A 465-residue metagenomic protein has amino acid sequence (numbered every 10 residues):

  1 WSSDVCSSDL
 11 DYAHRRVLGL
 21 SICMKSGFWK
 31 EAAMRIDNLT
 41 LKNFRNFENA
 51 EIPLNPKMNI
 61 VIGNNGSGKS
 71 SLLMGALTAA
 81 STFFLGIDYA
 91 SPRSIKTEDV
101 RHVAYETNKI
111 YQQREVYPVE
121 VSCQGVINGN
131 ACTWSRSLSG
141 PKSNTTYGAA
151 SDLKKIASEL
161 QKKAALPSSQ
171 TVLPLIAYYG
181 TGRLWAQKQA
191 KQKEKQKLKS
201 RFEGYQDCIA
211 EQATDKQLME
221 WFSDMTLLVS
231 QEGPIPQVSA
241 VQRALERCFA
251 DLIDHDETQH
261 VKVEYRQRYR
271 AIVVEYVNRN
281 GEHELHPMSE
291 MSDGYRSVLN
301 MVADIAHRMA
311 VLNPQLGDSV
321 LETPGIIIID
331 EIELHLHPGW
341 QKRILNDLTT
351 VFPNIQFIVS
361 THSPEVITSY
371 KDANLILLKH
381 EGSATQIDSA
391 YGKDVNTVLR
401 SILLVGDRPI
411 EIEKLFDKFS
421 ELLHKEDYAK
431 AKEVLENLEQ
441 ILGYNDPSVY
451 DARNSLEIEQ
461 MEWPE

Functional and structural regions predicted by a protein language model:
W1-S7: Short, small-residue-biased leader/transition segments that mark boundaries at the very start of proteins
A13-Q217, G233-Q237, L423, G443-E465: P-loop NTPase switch/coupling surface
V17, C23, G27-A33, E203-E322: Extended helical coiled-coil dimerization/tether regions that scaffold and oligomerize large DNA-maintenance assemblies
T323-G325, N354-F357: Loop/turn-to-beta-strand initiation segments
D330-E331: Walker B catalytic acidic pair
H337-P338, K342, S369: Conserved D-loop-proximal element of ABC-family nucleotide-binding domains
N346, T350, E365-E465: RecA-like P-loop NTPase motor core
T361-H362: Conserved H-loop
